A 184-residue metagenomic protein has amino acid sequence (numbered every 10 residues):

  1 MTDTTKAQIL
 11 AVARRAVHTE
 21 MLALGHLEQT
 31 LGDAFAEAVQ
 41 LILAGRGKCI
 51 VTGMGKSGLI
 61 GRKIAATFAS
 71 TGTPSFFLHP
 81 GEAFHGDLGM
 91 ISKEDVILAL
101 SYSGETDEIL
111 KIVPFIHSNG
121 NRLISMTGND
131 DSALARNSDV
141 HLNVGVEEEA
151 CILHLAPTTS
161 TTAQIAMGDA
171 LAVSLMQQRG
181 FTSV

Functional and structural regions predicted by a protein language model:
M1-G47: An N-terminal, well-structured beta->alpha segment
E28-L31, Y102, R179: Flexible interhelical turns and helix-capping residues at alpha-helix boundaries within structured domains
G47-M176: Glycine-rich phosphate-binding loops that contact phosphosugars or nucleotide phosphates
F181-V184: Short, intrinsically disordered, charge-balanced linker/junction segments flanking boundaries in proteins
